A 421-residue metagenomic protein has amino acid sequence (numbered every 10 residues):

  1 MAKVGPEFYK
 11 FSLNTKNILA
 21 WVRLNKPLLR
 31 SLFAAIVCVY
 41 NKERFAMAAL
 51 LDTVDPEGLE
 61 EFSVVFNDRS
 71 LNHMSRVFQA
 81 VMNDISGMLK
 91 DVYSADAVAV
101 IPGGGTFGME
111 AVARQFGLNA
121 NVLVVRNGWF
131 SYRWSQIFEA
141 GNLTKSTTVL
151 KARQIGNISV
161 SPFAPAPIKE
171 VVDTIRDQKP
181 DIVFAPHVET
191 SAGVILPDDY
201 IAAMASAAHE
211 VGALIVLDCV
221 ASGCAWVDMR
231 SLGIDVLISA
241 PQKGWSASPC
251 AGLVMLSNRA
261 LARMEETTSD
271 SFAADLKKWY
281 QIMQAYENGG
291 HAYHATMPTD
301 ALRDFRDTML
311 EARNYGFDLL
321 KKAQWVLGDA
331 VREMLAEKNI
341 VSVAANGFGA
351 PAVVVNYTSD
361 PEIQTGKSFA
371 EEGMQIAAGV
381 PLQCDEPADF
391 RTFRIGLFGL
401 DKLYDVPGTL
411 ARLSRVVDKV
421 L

Functional and structural regions predicted by a protein language model:
R30-L32, I36-R76, M88-Y93: N-terminal "arm"/small-domain region of PLP-dependent enzymes with the aminotransferase-like
S63-G108, R133, I137: Conserved N-terminal alpha-helix of the aminotransferase class I/II PLP-enzyme fold
F107, G117-D181: PLP-dependent aminotransferase-like
I158-C219, G223, V236: Active-site phosphate-binding strand-loop segment of PLP-dependent enzymes
R230-Q242, G252: Conserved active-site segment immediately N-terminal to the catalytic lysine that forms the internal aldimine
Q242-E333, D401: Active-site C-terminal subdomain of aminotransferase-like
A336-G408: Conserved C-terminal alpha-helix-loop-beta "cap" of PLP-dependent enzymes that closes/shapes the active-site mouth
